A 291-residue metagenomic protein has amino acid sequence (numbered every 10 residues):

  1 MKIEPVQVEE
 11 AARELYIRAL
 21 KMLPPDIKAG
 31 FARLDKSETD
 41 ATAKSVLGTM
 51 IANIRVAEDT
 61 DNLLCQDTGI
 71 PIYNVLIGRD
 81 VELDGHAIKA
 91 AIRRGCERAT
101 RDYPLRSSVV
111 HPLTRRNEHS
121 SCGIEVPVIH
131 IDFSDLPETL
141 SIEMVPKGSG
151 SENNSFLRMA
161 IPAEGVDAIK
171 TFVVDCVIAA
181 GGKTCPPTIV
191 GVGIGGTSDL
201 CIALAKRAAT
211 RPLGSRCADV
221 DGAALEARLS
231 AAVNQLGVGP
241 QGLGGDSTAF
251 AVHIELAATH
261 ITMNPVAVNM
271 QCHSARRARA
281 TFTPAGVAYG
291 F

Functional and structural regions predicted by a protein language model:
M1-V192, T197-F291: Non-transmembrane, aqueous-exposed alpha-helical and coiled segments at domain scale
